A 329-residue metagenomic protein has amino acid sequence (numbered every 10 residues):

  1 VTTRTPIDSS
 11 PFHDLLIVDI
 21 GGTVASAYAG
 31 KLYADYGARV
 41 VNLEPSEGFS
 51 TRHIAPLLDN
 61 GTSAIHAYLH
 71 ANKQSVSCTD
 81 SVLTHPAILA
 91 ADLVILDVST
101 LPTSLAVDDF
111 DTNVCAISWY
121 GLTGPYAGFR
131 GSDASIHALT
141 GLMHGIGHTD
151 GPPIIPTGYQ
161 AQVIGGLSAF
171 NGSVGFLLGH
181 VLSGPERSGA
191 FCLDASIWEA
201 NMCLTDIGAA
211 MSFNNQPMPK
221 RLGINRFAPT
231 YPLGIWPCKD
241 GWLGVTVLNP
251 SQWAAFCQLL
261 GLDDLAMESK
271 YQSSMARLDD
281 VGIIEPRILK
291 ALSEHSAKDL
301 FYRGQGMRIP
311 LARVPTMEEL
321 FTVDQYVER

Functional and structural regions predicted by a protein language model:
V1-S188: N-terminal helix-loop segment corresponding to the beta1-alpha1 unit of nucleotide/adenylate-binding folds
D19, D97, W198, V245-V247: Active-site-adjacent beta-strand anchor residues
E47, W119-G121, I197-L204, D240 (+2 more regions): Glycine-rich beta-alpha junction loops
H53-L57, M211-R221, S269, V323-R329: Short, surface-exposed loop/helix-turn segments at secondary-structure junctions that function as lids/hinges flanking
L122, D150-Y159, V181-N201, P217-A228 (+2 more regions): Conserved Rossmann-fold dehydrogenase catalytic segment
G166-F191, I207-Q216, C257-D264: Oxidoreductase and adenylate-handling cofactor-binding alpha/beta cores
N225-F227, Y231-M307, L311: Aromatic-enriched alpha-helical interface/lid elements that frame and gate functional surfaces
K298, Q305-R329: A glycine-rich dinucleotide-binding beta-alpha-beta segment and adjacent secondary-structure elements that constitute
